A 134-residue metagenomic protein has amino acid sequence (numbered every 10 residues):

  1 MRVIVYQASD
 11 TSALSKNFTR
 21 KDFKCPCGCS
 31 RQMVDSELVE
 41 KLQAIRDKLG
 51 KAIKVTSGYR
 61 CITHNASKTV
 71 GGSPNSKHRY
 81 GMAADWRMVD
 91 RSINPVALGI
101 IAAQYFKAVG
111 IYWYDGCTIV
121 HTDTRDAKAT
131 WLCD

Functional and structural regions predicted by a protein language model:
M1-K48, D115, R125-K128, L132-D134: Extracytoplasmic cell-surface/polysaccharide-interacting catalytic and binding patches
K16, S57, I62, N75-K77 (+1 more regions): Flexible, active-site-adjacent loop/turn segments at secondary-structure boundaries
T19-D22, L49-I53, D85-M88: Generic detector of short, locally flexible boundary/turn motifs and exposed helical patches
P26-G28, K54-R60, S92-A97: N-terminal start-of-chain detector that recognizes signal peptides and the immediate post-cleavage beginning
G28-R31, G50-A52, D90, Q104-K107: Generic structural signal for short, solvent-exposed loop/turn connectors between secondary structure elements
M33-D35, I62-S67, M88-D90, G99-A103: A short linear-motif detector with a strong N-terminal bias
V39-G71: Extended, low-complexity, intrinsically disordered C-terminal regulatory tails of eukaryotic serine/threonine kinases
G72-D134: Catalytic cores and adjacent binding grooves of peptidoglycan-active enzymes
